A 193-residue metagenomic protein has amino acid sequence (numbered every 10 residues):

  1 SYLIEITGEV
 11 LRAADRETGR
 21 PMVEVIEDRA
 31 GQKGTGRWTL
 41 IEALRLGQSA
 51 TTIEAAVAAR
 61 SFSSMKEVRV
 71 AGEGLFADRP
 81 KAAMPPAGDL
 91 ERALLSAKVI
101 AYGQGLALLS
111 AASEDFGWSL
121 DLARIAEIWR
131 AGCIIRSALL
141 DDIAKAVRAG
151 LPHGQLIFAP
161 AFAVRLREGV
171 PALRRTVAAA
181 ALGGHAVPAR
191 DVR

Functional and structural regions predicted by a protein language model:
S1-A180, V187: C-terminal substrate-binding/catalytic lobe of Rossmann-fold NAD(P)-dependent dehydrogenases
R190-R193: Small/polar glycine-rich anion-binding or flexible loop at a beta-alpha turn
